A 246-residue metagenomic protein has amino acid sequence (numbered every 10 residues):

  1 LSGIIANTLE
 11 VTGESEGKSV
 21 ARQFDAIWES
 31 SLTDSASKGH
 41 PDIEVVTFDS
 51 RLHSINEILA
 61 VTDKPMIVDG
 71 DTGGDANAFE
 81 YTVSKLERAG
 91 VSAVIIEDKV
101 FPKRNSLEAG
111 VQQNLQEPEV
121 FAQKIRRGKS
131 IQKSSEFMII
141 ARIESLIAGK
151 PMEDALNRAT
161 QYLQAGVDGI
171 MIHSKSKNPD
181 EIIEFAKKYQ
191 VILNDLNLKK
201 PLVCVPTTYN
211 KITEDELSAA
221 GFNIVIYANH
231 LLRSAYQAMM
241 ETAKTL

Functional and structural regions predicted by a protein language model:
L1-N223, Y227, S234: Alpha/beta enzyme core
H230-L246: Extended, intrinsically disordered, low-complexity segments
